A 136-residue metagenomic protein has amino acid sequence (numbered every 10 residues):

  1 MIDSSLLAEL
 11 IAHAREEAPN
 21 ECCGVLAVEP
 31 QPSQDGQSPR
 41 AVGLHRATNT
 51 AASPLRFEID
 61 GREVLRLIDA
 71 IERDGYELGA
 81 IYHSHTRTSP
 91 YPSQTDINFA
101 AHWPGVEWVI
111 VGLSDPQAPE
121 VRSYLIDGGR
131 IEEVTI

Functional and structural regions predicted by a protein language model:
M1-L78, R87-I136: Conserved beta-strand-loop surface patch within small alpha/beta domains used for substrate/adaptor or ligand engagement
S84: Metallo-beta-lactamase
